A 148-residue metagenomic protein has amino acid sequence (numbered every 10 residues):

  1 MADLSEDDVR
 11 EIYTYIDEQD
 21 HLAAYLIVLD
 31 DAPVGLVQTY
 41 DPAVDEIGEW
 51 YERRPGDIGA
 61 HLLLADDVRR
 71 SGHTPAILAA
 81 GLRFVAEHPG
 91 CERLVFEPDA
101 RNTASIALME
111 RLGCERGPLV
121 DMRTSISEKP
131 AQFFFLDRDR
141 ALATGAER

Functional and structural regions predicted by a protein language model:
M1-Y13: Conserved GNAT-fold acetyl-CoA-binding loop/helix
T14-R69: Acetyl-CoA-dependent GNAT
Q38-A43, E97, E115-A131: Conserved catalytic-core motifs of GNAT/GCN5-like acyltransferases
G48-Y51, S71-H73, A143-R148: Short, charged, solvent-exposed linker or helix-capping segments at domain edges/interfaces that act as flexible hinges
G56, M122-R148: C-terminal "cap" of GNAT-fold acetyltransferases
S71-V85, A107, R111: Conserved acetyl-CoA-binding loop-helix of GNAT-fold acetyltransferases
E87-P98: Conserved GNAT acetyl-CoA-binding A-motif
A100-P118: Conserved active-site alpha-helix within GNAT-family acetyltransferase domains
